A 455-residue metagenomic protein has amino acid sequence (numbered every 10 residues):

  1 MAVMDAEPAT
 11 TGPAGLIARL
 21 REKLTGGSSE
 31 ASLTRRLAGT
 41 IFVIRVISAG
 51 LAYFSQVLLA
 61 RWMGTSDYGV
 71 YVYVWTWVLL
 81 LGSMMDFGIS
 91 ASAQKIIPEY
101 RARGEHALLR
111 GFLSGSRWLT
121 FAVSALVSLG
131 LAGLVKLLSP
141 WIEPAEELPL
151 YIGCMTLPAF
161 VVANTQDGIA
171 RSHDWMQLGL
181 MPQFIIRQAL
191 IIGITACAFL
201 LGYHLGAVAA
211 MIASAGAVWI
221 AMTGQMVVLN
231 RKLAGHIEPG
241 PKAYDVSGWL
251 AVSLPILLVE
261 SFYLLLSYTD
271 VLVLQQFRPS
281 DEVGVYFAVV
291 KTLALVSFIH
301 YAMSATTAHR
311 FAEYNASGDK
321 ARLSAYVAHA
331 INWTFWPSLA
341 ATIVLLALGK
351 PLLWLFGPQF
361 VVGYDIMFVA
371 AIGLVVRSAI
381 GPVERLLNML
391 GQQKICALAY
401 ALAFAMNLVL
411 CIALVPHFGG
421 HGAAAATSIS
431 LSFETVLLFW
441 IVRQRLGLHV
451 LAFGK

Functional and structural regions predicted by a protein language model:
A14-G15, L33-A91, S128-A132, T156 (+2 more regions): Signature of the first transmembrane helix
L16-T34, Y203-M211, G224-S267, R310 (+2 more regions): Interhelical loop/hinge segments that connect adjacent transmembrane helices in multipass membrane
G26-T34, V135-G153, S280-E282, K320-A321 (+1 more regions): Interfacial segments at transmembrane-helix termini and the short loops linking adjacent helices
R36-S48, V74, F87-K136, L148 (+1 more regions): Membrane-water interface segments that mark the loop-to-transmembrane alpha-helix transition
Y53-D67, F199, Y203, S261-L295 (+3 more regions): Helix-terminus/linker motif at the lipid-water interface of multi-pass membrane proteins
F87-A102, S172, V289, L293-G318 (+2 more regions): Helix-loop junctions and terminal segments of transmembrane helices in multi-pass membrane transport/translocation
Y151, M181-L233, L402-M406, G420-Q444: Hydrophobic alpha-helical transmembrane segments
F160-Q183, I372-A399: Membrane-interface junctions at transmembrane-helix termini in multi-pass inner-membrane proteins
